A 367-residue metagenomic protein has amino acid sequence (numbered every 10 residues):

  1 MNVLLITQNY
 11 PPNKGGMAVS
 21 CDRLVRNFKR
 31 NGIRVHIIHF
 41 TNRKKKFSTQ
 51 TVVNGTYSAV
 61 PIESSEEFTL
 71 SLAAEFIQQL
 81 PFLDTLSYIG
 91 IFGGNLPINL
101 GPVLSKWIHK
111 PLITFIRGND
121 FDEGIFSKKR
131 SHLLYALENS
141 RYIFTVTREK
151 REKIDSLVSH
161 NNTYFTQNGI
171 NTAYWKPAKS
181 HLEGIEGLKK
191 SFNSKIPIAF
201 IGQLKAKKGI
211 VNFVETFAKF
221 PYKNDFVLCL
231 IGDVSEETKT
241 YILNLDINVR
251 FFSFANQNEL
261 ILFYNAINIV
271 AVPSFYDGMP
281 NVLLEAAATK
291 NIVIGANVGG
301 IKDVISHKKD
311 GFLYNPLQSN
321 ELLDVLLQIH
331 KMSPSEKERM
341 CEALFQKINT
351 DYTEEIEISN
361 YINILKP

Functional and structural regions predicted by a protein language model:
V19, R23, I196, F200-K219: A conserved mid-protein helix/loop that constitutes part of the nucleotide-sugar donor-binding site
L72, Y88-I108: An aromatic- and histidine-rich active-site surface loop
E149, G169: Carbohydrate-associated surface elements
K239-A255: Nucleotide-activated donor-binding/catalytic signature segment of Leloir-type glycosyltransferases, i.e., the conserved
F254, L262-I267: Short alpha-helical donor nucleotide-sugar binding micro-motif in glycosyltransferases
F275: Aromatic "clamp/platform" in nucleotide-sugar-dependent glycosyltransferases that forms part of the donor/acceptor
I292-G295: Short hydrophobic beta-strand element within catalytic cores of glycosyltransferases and related nucleotide-activated
H307-K308, F312-S319, Q328-P334: Conserved acidic donor-binding segment of nucleotide-sugar-dependent glycosyltransferases
